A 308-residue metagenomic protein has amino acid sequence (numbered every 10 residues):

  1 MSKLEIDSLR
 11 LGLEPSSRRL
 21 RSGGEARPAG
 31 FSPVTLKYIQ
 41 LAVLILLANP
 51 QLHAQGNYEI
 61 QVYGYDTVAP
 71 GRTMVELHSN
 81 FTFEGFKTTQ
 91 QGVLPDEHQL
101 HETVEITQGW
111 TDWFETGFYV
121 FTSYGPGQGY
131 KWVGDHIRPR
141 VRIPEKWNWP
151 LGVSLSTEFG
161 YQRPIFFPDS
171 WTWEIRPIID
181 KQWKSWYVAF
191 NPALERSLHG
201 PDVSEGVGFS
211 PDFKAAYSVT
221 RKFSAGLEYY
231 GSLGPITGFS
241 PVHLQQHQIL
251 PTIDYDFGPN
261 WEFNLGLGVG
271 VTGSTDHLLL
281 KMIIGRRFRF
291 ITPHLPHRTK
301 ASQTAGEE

Functional and structural regions predicted by a protein language model:
M1-G24, A29-Y58, I291-E308: Cleavable N-terminal export/targeting peptides
A54-E308: Transmembrane beta-barrel domains of Gram-negative outer membranes and organellar outer membranes
